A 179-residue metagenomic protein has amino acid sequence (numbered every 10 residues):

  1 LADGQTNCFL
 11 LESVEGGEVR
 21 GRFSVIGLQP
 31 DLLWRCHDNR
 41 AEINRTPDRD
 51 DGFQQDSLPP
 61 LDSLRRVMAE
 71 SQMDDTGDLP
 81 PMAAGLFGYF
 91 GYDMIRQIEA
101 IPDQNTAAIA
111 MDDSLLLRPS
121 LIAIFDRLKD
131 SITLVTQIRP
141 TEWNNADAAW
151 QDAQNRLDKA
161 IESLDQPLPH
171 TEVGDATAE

Functional and structural regions predicted by a protein language model:
L1-C8, S13-Q55, Y92, R96-E179: Extended accessory regions or peripheral subdomains of proteins
P60-G77, E99-A110: Short acidic (Asp/Glu) patches
G85: Catalytic beta-strand/loop module used to bind and position nucleotide/cofactor moieties in cofactor-attachment
